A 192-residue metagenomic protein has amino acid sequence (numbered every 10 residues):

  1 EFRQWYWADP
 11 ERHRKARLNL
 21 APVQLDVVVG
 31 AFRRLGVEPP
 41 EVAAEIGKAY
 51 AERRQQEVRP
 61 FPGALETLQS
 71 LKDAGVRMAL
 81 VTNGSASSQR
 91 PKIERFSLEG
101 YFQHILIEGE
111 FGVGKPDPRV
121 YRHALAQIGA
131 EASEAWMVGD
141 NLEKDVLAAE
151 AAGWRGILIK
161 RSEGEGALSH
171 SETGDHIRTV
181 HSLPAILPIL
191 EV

Functional and structural regions predicted by a protein language model:
E1-K48: A metal-dependent, Asp-based hydrolase signature
F2, E11, R33, E52 (+3 more regions): Short, intrinsically disordered low-complexity segments
A16-L20, Q56, G112: Conserved aromatic-histidine-acidic binding/catalytic patches
V42, L65, Q69-K72, V76-R77 (+1 more regions): Asp-based, Mg2+/Mn2+-dependent phosphohydrolase catalytic module
Y50-E57: Surface-exposed cleft-lining segments at the edges of enzyme active sites
